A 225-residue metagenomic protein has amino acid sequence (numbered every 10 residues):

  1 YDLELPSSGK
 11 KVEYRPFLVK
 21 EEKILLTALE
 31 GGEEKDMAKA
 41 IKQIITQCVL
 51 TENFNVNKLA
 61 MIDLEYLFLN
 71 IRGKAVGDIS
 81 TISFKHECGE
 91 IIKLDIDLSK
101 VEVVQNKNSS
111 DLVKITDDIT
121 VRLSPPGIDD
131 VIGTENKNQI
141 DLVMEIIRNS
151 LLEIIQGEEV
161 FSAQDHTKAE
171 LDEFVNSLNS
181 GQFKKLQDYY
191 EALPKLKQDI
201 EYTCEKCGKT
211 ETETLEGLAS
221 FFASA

Functional and structural regions predicted by a protein language model:
Y1-A225: Short, surface-exposed, charged amphipathic helix/loop patches that serve as local interaction elements
